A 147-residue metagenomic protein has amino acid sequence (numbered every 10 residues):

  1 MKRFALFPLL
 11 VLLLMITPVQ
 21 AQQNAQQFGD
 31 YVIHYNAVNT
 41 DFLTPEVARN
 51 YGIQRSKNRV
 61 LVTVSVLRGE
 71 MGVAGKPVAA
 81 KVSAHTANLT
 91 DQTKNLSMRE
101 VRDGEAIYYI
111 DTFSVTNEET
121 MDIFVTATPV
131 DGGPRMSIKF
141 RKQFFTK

Functional and structural regions predicted by a protein language model:
A5-I16: Bacterial N-terminal signal peptides
T17-A21: Sec/Tat signal peptide C-region and signal peptidase I cleavage site
Q22-L61: Beta-strand-rich domain onsets/edges
V60-E70: Beta-strand-rich structural segments
S83-N95: Short amphipathic beta-strand segments in non-cytosolic proteins
D103-I110: Aromatic sugar-binding surface patches on proteins that engage polysaccharides or sugar-phosphate polymers
M121-T128: Short, aromatic- and glycine-rich surface loops/edge beta-strands on solvent-exposed regions
P129-M136: Short acidic/polar inter-strand loop motif in beta-rich domains
